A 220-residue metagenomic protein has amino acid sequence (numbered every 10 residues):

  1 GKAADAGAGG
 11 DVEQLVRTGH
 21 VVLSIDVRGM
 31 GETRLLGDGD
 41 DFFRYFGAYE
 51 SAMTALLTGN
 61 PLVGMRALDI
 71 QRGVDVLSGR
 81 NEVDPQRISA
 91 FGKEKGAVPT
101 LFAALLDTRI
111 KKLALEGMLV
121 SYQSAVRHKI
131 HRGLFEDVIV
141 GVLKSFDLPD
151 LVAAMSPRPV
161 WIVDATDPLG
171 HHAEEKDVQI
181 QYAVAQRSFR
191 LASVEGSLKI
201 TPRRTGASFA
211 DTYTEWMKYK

Functional and structural regions predicted by a protein language model:
G1-R80, P85, K93, V120-R132: Cap/lid segment of the alpha/beta-hydrolase catalytic domain
T18-V21, P85-R87, T108-K112, P157-P159: Loop/turn elements at helix/coil->beta-strand transitions in domains of secreted/extracellular proteins
D26, F91, E116-G117, V163: Alpha/beta-hydrolase-fold catalytic nucleophile elbow
V27-M30, K95-G96, L119-V120, T166-L169 (+1 more regions): Short, glycine-/Ser/Thr-/acidic-enriched flexible segments
Y49-N60, M65, I110-P159, L169-E174 (+1 more regions): Mobile cap/lid helix-loop segments that gate and shape the active-site cleft of serine hydrolases
V76, F102-L106: Active-site signature of alpha/beta-hydrolase-fold catalytic machinery across serine- and Asp/Cys-nucleophile hydrolases
S89-T100: Gly/Ala-rich beta-loop-alpha elbow adjacent to hydrolase catalytic centers
F135, P168, A183-K220: C-terminal catalytic histidine-bearing segment of alpha/beta-hydrolase fold enzymes
